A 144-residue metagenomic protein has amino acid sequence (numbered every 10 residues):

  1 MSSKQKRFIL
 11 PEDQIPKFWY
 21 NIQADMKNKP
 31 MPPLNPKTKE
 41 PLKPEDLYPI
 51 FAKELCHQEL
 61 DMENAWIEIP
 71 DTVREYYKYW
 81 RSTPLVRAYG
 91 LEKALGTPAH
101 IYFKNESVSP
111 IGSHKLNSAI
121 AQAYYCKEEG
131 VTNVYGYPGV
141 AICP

Functional and structural regions predicted by a protein language model:
M1-P144: PLP-dependent amino-acid enzyme catalytic core
